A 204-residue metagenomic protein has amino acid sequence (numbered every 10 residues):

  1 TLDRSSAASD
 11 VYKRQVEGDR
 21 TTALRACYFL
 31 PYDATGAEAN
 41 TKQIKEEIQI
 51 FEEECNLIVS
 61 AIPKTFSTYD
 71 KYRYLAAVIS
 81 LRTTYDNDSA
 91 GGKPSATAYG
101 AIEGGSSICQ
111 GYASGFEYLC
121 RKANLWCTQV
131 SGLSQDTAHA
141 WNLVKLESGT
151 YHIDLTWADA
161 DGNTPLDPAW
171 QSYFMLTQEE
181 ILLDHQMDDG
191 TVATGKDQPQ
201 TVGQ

Functional and structural regions predicted by a protein language model:
T1-A8, Y12: Single conserved hydrophobic/aromatic residue that forms the stacking wall/gate of nucleotide- or nucleobase-binding
R20-A23, K71, L75, Y112: Residue-level detector of well-ordered alpha-helical segments, enriched for hydrophobic/aromatic packing positions
T22-A37: Extended, well-ordered protein cores
Q43-A101: Secondary-structure boundary elements
L75, I79, C109, C120: Conserved hydrophobic/aromatic pocket- or pore-lining residues that grip, position, or stack substrates in active sites
K93-Y118: Conserved active-site-adjacent core of cysteine acyl-enzyme catalytic domains
G111-E180: Hydrophobic/aromatic-rich core segments of domains that either
D167-Q204: Low-complexity, Gly/Ser/Thr/Pro-rich intrinsically disordered linker/tail segments
